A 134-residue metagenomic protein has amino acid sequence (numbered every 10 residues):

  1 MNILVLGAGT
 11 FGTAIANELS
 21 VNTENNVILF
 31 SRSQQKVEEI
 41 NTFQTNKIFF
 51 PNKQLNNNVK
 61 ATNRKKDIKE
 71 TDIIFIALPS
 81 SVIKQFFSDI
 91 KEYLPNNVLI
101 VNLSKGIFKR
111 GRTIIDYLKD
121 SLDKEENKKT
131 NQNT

Functional and structural regions predicted by a protein language model:
M1-K53, N58-N63, D89: NAD(P)+-binding Rossmann beta1-loop-alpha1 motif at the extreme N-terminus of oxidoreductases
L55, K66-K69, I73-I76, S80-T134: Rossmann-like NAD(P)(H) cofactor-binding subdomain of soluble oxidoreductases
